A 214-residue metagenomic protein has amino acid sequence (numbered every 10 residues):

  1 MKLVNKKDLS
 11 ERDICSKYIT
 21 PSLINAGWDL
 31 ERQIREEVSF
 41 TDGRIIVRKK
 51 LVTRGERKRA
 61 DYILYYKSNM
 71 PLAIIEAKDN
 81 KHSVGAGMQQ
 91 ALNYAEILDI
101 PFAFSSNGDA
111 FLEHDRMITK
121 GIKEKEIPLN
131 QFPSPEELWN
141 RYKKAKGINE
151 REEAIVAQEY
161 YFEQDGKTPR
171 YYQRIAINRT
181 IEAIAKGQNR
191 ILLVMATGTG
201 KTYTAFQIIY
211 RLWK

Functional and structural regions predicted by a protein language model:
M1-K214: ATP-dependent helicase/translocase motor core
